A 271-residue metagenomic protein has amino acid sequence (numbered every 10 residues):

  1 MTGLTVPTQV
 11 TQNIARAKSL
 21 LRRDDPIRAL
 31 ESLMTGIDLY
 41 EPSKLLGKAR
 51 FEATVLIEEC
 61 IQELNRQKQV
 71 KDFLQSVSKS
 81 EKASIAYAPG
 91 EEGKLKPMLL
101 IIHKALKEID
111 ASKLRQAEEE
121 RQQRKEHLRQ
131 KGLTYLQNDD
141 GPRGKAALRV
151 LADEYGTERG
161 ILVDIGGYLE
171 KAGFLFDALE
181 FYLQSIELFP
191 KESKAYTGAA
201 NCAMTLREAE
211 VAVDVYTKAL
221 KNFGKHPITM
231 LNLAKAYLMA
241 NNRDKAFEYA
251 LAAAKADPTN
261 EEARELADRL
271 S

Functional and structural regions predicted by a protein language model:
M1-T11, E108-R129, R149-T157: TPR-adjacent "capping" and linker segments in tetratricopeptide-repeat scaffold/adaptor proteins
V10, K125, R159-G160, S193-K194 (+3 more regions): Helix-start (N-cap) detector for alpha-helical repeat units in TPR-like alpha-solenoids, especially tetratricopeptide
G36, V150-L151, Q184-S185, K218-A219 (+1 more regions): Canonical positions in the second alpha-helix
